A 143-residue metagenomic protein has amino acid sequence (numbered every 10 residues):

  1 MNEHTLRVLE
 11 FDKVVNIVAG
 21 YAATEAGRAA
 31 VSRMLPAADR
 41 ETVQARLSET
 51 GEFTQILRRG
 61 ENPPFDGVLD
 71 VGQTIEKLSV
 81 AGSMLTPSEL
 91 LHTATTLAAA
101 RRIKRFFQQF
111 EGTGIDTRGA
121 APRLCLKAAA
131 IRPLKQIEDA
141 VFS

Functional and structural regions predicted by a protein language model:
M1-S143: Conserved amphipathic alpha-helical "coupling/scaffold" segments that transmit conformational changes between domains
